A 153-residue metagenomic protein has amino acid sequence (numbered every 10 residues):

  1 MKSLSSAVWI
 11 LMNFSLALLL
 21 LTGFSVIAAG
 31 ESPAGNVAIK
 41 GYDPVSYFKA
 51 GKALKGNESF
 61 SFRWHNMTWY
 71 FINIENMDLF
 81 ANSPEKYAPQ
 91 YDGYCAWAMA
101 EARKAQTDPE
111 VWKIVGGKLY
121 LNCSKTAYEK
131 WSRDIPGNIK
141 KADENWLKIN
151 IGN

Functional and structural regions predicted by a protein language model:
M1, T22-S25: Polar low-complexity intrinsically disordered regions
K2-F14: Bacterial N-terminal signal peptides that target proteins for export
L11-G23: Bacterial N-terminal signal peptides
F24-N153: Charged, low-complexity intrinsically disordered segments
